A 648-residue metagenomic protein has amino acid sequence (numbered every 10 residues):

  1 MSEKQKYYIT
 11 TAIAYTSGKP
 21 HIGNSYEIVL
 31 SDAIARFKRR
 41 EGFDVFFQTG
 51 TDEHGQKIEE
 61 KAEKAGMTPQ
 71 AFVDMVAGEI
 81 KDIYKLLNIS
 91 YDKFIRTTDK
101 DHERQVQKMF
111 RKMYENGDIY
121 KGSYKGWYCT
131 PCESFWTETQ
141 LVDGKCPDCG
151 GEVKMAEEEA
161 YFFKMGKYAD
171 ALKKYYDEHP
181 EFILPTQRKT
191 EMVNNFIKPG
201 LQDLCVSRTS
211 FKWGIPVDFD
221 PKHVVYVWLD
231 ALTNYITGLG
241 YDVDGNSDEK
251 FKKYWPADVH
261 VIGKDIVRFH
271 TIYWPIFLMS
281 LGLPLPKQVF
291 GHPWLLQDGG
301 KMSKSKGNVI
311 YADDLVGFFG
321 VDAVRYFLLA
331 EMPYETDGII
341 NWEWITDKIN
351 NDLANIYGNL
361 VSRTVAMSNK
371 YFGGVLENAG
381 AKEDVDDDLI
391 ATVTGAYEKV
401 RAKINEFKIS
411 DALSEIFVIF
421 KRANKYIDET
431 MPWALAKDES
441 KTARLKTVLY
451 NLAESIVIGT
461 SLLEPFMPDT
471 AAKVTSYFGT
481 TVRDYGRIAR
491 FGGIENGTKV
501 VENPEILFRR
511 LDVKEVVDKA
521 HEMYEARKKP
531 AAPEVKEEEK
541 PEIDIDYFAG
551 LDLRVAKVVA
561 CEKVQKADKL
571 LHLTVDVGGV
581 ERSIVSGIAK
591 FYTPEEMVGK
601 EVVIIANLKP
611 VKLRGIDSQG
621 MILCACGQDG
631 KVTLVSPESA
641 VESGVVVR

Functional and structural regions predicted by a protein language model:
M1-E3, F37-D44, A65, P69 (+8 more regions): Secondary-structure transition/capping motifs at alpha-helix termini and the adjoining loop/turn into the next element
S2-T49, D101-Q105, A156-K370, S414-I416: Structured secondary-structure scaffolds
S2-V76, I95-F110, E115, C132 (+5 more regions): N-terminal catalytic cores of NTP/NDP-binding nucleotidyl/phosphoryl-transfer enzymes
G78-D92: A glycine-rich helix N-cap at a beta->alpha junction
N116-A169, K173: Cys/His-rich short segments
K121, W344-A381, T392-V500, I605: Helix-rich, typically C-terminal accessory recognition domains appended to large enzymatic cores
A471-Y547: Intrinsic disorder at enzyme termini
A531-R648: Phosphate-backbone binding interfaces of nucleic-acid-interacting proteins
